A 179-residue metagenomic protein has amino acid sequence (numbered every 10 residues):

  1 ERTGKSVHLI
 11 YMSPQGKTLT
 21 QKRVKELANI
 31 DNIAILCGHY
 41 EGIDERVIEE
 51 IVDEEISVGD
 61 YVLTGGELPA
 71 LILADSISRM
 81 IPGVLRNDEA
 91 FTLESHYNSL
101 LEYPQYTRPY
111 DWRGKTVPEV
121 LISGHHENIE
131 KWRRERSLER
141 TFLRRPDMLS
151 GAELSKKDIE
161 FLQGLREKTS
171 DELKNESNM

Functional and structural regions predicted by a protein language model:
E1-H39, P82: S-adenosyl-L-methionine/SAH cofactor-binding core of RNA-modifying enzymes
G4-K5, N29-I30, I51, I56 (+2 more regions): Short gly/pro-enriched beta-turn/loop segments at secondary-structure junctions
M12-Q15, C37-Y40, G59, G66 (+1 more regions): Fold-independent oxyanion-binding glycine-rich loops and adjacent beta-strand/coil segments at enzyme active sites
Q15, R23, I43, V52 (+7 more regions): Glycine-rich, flexible loop/turn motifs
L36, Y40, S57, I81 (+2 more regions): Short glycine/serine/threonine-biased micro-segments
I43, V47-H96: Structured adenosyl-cofactor binding patch, chiefly the S-adenosyl-L-methionine
H96-G151: Long, charged alpha-helical interface segments
I129, R133-M179: C-terminal accessory regions appended to core domains
